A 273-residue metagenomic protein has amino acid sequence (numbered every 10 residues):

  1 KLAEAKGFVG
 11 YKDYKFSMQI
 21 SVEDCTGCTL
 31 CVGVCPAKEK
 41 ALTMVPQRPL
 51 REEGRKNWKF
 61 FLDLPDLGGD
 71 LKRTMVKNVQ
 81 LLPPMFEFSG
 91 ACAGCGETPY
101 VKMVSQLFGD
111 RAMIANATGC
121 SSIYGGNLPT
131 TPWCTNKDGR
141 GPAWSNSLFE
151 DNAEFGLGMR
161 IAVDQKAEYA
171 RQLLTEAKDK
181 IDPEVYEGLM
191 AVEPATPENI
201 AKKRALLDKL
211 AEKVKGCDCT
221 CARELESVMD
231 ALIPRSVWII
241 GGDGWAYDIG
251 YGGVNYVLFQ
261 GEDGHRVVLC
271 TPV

Functional and structural regions predicted by a protein language model:
K1, S21, L30-P49, P99 (+2 more regions): Iron-sulfur cluster-binding cysteine motifs and their immediate structural context in ferredoxin-like electron-transfer
K1-S17, A37-N78, R140: Non-heme iron-sulfur electron-transfer modules
E4-K6, V32, M103: Intrinsically disordered, low-complexity boundary segments flanking structured domains
F16, C31, F88: Short metal-coordination and nucleic-acid-contact micro-motifs, chiefly zinc-binding Cys/His arrays
S17-G27, V34, A41-T43, A115-N116 (+2 more regions): Structured core elements
C25-C31, C35, C92-C95, C120: Disulfide-bonded cysteines in secreted/extracellular proteins and peptides
T26, R48-L50, C120-S121, T130: Short loop/turn segments at secondary-structure transitions that flank enzyme active sites
W58-V273: Cofactor-binding active-site loop characterized by glycine-rich and histidine/acidic residues
